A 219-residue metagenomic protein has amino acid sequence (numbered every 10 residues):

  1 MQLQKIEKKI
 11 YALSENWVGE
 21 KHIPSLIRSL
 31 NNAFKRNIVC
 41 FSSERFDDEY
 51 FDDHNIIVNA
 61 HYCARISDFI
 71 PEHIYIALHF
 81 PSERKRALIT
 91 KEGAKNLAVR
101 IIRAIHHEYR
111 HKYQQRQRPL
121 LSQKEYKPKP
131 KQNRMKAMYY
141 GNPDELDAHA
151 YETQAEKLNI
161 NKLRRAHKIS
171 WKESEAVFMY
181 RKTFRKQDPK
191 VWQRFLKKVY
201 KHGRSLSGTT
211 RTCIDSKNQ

Functional and structural regions predicted by a protein language model:
L3-Y11: Acidic/histidine-rich, surface-exposed loop or edge segments in extracytoplasmic proteins
K8, R134-E145, A150-Q219: Long, well-structured alpha-helical subdomains associated with metal-dependent extracellular/ecto-lumenal hydrolases
S14-I38: Zn2+-dependent metallopeptidase catalytic core
N32-R65: Amphipathic, interaction-prone secondary-structure segments
D52-V99, K112-R116: Active-site scaffold of zinc-dependent metalloenzymes
V99, Q115-E145: Post-HEXXH active-site segment of zinc metalloproteases
R100-E108: Short alpha-helical catalytic segment bearing the HExxH-like zincin motif of zinc-dependent metalloproteases
